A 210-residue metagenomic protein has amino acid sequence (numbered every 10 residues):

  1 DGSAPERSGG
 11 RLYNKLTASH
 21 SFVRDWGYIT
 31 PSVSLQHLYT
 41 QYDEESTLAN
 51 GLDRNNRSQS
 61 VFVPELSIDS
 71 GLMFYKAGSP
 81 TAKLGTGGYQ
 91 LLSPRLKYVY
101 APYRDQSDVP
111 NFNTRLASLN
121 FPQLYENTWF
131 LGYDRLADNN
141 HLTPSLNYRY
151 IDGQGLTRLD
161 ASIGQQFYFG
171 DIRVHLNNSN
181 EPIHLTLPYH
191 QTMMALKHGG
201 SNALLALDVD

Functional and structural regions predicted by a protein language model:
D1-D210: Outer-membrane beta-barrel translocator/pore domains, especially the C-terminal barrels of Gram-negative outer-membrane
